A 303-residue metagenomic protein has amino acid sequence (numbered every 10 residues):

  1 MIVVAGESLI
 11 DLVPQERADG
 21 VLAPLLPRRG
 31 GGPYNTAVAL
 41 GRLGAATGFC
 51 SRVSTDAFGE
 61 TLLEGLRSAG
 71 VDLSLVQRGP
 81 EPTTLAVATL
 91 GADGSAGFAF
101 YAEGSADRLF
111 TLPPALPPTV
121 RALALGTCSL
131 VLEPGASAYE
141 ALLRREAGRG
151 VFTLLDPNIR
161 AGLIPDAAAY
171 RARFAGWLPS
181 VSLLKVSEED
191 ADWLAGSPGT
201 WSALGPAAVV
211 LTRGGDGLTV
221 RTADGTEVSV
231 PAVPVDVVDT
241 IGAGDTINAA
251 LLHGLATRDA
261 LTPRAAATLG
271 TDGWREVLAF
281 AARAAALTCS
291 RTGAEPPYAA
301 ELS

Functional and structural regions predicted by a protein language model:
M1-D72: Glycine-rich phosphate/adenosyl-contacting loop at the front of the ribokinase-like
M1-V3, R121-A122, F152, L183: Structural motif
S8, C128, P157-I159, T246: Active-site metal-binding loops of divalent metal-dependent hydrolases
L40, S187, G244: Short, conserved phosphate/pyrophosphate- and ester-handling motifs at nucleotide-, phospho-/glycolipid
A46-T127: Conserved N-terminal subdomain of the carbohydrate kinase-like
R149, A161-S229, T271: Conserved phosphate/ATP/ADP-binding segment of small-molecule kinases
G150-P157: Short beta-strand/loop segments at the ligand-binding rim of alpha/beta enzyme cores
P198-S303: Conserved phosphate-binding/catalytic region of the ribokinase-like
